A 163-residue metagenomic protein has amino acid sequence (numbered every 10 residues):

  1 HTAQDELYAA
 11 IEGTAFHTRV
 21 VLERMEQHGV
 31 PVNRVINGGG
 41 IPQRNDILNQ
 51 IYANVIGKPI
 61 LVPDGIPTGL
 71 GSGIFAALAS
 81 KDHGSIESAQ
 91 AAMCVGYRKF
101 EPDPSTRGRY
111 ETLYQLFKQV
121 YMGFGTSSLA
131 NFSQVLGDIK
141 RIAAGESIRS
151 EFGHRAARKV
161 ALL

Functional and structural regions predicted by a protein language model:
H1-L163: Glycine/Thr-rich phosphate-binding loops that ligate phosphate moieties of nucleotide and other phosphorylated ligands
